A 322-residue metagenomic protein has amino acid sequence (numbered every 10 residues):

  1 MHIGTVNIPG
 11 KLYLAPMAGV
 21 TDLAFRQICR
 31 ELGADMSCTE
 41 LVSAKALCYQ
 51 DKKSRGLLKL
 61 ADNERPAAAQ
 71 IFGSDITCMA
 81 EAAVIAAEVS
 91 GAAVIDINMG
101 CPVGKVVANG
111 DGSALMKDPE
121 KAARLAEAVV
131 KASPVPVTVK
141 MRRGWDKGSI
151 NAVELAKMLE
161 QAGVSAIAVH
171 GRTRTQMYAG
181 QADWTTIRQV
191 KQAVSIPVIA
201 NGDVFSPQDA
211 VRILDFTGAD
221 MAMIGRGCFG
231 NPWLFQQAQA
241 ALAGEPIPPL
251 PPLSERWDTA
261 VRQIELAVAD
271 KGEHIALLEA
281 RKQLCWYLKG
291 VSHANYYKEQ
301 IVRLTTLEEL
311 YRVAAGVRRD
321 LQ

Functional and structural regions predicted by a protein language model:
M1-G4, I8, L12, A18 (+8 more regions): Alpha/beta catalytic cores of nucleotide-metabolism and tRNA/nucleoside-modifying enzymes
M1-L12, L47-P66, C101-D111, V130-T138 (+1 more regions): N-terminal small/glycine-rich loop or linker at the start of catalytic domains across soluble metabolic enzymes
H2, M17-A93: Glycine-rich, positively charged N-terminal anion/phosphate-binding segment
L12-P16, S37-T39, A67-I71, I95 (+4 more regions): Hydrophobic faces of well-ordered beta-strands that scaffold small-molecule active sites in alpha/beta enzyme cores
M17-G19, V42-A44, F72-S74, G100-P102 (+4 more regions): Active-site beta-loop-alpha junctions enriched in small/polar residues
E31, A80-D111, P119-I196: Alpha/beta enzyme core
